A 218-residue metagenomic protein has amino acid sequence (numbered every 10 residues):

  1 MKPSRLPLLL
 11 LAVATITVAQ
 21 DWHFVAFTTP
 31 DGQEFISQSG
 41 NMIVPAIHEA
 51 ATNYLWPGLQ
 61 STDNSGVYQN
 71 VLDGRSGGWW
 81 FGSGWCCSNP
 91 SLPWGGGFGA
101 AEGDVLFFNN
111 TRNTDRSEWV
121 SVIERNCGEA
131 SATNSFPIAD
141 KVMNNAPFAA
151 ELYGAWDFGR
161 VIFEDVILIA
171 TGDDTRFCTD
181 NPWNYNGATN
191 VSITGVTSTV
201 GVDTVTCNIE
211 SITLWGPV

Functional and structural regions predicted by a protein language model:
M1-A19: Fungal secretory targeting signals
I16-V218: Exposed, interaction-prone regions of secreted/extracellular proteins
